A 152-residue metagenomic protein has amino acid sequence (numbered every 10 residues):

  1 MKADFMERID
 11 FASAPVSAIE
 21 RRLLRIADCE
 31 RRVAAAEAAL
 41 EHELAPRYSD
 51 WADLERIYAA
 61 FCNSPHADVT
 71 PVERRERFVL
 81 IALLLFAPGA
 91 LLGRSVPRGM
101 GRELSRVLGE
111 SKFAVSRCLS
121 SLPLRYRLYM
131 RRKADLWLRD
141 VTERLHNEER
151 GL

Functional and structural regions predicted by a protein language model:
M1-Y58: General nucleic-acid-binding
F11, P88-G93, S121, Y126-L128: Extended, non-core accessory segments
E55-T70: Short, Lys/Arg-enriched N-terminal segment that forms or immediately precedes the first helix of a structured domain
E73-R98: Short, amphipathic alpha-helical "recognition" segments used to contact nucleic acids or chromatin
G93-S111: Short alpha-helical "recognition helix" segments of helix-turn-helix
E110-Y126: Major-groove recognition helix of helix-turn-helix-like DNA-binding domains
Y126-E149: Short Lys/Arg-enriched helix C-cap and helix-to-coil transition segments that create basic nucleic-acid-contact patches
